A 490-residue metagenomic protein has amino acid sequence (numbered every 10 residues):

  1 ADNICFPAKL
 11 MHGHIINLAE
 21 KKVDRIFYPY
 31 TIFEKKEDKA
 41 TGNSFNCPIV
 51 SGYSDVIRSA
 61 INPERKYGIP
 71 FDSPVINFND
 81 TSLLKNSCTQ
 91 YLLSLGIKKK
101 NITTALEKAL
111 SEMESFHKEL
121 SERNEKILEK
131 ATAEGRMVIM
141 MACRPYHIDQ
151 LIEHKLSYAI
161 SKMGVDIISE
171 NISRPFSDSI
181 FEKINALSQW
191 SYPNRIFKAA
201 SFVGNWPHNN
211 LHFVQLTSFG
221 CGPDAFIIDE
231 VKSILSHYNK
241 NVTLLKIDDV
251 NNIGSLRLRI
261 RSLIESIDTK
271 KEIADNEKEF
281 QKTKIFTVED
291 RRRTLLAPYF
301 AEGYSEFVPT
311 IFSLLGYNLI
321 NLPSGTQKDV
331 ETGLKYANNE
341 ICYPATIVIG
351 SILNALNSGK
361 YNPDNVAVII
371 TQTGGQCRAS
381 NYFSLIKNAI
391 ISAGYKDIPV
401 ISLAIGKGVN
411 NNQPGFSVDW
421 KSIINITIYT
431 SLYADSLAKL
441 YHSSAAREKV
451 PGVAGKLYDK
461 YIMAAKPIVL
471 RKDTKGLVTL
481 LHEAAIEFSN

Functional and structural regions predicted by a protein language model:
A1-N490: An N-terminal assembly and electron-transfer interface module characteristic of large anaerobic redox and radical
